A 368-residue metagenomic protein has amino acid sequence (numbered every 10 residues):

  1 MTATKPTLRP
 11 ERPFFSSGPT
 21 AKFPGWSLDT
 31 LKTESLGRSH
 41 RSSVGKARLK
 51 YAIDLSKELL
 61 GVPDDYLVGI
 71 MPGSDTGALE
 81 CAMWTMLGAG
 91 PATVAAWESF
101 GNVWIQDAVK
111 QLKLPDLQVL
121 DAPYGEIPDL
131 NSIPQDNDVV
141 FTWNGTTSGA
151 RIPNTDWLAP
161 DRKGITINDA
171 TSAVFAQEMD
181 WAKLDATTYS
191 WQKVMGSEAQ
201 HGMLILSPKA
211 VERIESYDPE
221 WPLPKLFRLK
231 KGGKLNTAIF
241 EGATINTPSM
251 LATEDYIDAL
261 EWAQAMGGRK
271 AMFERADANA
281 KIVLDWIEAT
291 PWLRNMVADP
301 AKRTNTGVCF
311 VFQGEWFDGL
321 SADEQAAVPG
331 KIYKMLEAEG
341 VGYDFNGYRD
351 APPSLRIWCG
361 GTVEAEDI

Functional and structural regions predicted by a protein language model:
M1-S43: N-terminal "arm"/small-domain region of PLP-dependent enzymes with the aminotransferase-like
D29-C81, T85, W97-D107: Conserved N-terminal alpha-helix of the aminotransferase class I/II PLP-enzyme fold
G77, T85-V139: PLP-dependent aminotransferase-like
P123-F175, A186, V194: Active-site phosphate-binding strand-loop segment of PLP-dependent enzymes
W181-Q192, G202: Conserved active-site segment immediately N-terminal to the catalytic lysine that forms the internal aldimine
Q192-W286, D299: Active-site C-terminal subdomain of aminotransferase-like
E288, W292-E366: Conserved C-terminal alpha-helix-loop-beta "cap" of PLP-dependent enzymes that closes/shapes the active-site mouth
